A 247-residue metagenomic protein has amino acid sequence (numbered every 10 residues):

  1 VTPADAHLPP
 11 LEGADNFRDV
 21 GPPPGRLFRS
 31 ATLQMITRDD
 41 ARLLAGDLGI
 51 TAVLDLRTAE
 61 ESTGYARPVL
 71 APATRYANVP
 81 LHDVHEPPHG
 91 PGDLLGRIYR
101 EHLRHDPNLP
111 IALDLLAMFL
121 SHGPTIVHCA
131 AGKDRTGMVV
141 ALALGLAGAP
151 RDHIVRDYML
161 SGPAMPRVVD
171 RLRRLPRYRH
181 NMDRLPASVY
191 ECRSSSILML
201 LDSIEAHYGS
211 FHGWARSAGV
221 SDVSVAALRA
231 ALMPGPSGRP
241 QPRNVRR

Functional and structural regions predicted by a protein language model:
V1-I126, M138-R247: Cys-dependent protein tyrosine phosphatase-like superfamily
A131, R135-T136: Ser/Thr-glycine-rich phosphate-binding loops at phosphate-binding pockets of nucleotides, nucleotide cofactors
